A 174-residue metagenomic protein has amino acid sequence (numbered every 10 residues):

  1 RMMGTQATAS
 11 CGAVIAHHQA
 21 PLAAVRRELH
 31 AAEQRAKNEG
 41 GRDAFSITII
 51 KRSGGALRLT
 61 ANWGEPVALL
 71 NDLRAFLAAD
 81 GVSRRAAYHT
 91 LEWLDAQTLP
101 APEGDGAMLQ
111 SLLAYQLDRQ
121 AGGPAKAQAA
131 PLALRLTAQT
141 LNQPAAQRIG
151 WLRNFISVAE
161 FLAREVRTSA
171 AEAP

Functional and structural regions predicted by a protein language model:
R1-P174: Charged, helix-rich terminal subdomains or tails
